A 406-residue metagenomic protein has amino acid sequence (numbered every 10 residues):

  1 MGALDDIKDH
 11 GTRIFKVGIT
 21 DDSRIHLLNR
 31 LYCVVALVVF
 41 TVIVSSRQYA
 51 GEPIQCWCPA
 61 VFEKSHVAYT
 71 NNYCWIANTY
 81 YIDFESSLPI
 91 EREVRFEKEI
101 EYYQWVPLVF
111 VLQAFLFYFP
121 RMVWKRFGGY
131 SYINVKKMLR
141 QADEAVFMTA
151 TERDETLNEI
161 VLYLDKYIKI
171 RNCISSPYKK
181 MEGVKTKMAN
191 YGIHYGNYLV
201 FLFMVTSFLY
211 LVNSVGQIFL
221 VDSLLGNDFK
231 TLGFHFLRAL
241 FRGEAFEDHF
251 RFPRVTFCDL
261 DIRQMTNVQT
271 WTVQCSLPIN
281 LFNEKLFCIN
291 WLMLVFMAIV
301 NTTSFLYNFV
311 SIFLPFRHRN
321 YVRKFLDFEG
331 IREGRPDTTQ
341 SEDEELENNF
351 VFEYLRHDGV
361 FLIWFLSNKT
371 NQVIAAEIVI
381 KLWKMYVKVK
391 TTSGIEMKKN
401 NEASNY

Functional and structural regions predicted by a protein language model:
M1-Y406: Membrane-embedded alpha-helical segments and the immediately adjacent membrane-proximal loops of multi-pass integral
